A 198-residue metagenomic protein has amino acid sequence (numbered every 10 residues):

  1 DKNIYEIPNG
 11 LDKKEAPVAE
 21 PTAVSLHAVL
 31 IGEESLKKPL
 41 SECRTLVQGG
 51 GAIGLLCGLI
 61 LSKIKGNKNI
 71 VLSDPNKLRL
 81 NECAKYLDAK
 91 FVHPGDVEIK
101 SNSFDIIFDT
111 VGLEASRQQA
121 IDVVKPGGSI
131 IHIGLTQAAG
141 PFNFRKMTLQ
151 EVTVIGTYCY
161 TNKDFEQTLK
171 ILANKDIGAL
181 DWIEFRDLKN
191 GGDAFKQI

Functional and structural regions predicted by a protein language model:
D1-Y5: Glycine-rich phosphate/adenylate-binding loop and adjacent beta-alpha elements of nucleotide- or dinucleotide-binding
L11-P94: Mid-domain Rossmann-like dinucleotide-binding core that forms the NAD(H)/NADP(H) cofactor-binding site
S41-R44, F104, G127: Phosphate-coordination loops involved in phosphoryl transfer and adenosine-cofactor binding
V47, D109, H132: Redox-cofactor binding/interface segments in oxidoreductases and associated redox assembly factors
A89-D96, F185-N190: Short acidic-hydrophobic, aromatic-tinged amphipathic segments that line or gate anion-handling sites
E98-I107: A short acidic, Gly/Pro-enriched loop at the edge of an enzyme's catalytic core that lines a small-molecule cofactor
A115-N174: Glycine-rich phosphate-binding loop and adjacent beta-alpha segment of Rossmann(oid) nucleotide-cofactor-binding
Q118, N162, E166-I198: C-terminal hydrophobic helical "lid"/dimerization subdomain of Rossmann-like NAD(P)H-dependent oxidoreductases
